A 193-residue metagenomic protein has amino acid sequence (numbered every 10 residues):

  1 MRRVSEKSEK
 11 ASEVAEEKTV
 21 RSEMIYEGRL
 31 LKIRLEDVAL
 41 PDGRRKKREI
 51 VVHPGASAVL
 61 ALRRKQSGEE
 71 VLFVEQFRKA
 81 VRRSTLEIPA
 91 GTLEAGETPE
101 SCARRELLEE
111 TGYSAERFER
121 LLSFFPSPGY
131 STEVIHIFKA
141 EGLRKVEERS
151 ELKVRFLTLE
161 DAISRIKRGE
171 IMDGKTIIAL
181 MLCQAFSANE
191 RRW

Functional and structural regions predicted by a protein language model:
R2-R3, R48-V51, A58, S67-R105 (+2 more regions): Conserved Nudix-box catalytic region and its N-terminal flanking loop in Nudix hydrolases and closely related
R3-K7, V14-V20, S84, R120 (+2 more regions): Nudix hydrolase/Nudix homology domain
R21-A58, Q66: Acidic, metal-coordinating catalytic segment for phosphate/diphosphate chemistry, firing primarily on the Nudix
M24-G28, K79, F124-I135: Acidic pyrophosphate-coordinating catalytic loop
E27, K32, G55, S131-V134 (+1 more regions): A generic structural signal for well-ordered coil/turn residues at beta-strand boundaries that shape enzyme active-site
D37-D42, S127-V146, R155: Active-site-adjacent beta-strand/loop module that shapes the phosphate/pyrophosphate-binding cleft
D42, R63-S67, F77, A140-K145 (+2 more regions): Short loop segments at secondary-structure junctions
E97-S101, E110-E116: Beta-rich strand-turn-strand
